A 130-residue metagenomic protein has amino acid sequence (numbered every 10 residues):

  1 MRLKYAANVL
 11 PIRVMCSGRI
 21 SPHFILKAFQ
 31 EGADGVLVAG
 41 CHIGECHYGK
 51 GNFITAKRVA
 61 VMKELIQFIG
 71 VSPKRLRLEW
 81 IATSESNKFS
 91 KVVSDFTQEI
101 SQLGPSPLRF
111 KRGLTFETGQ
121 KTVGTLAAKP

Functional and structural regions predicted by a protein language model:
M1-P130: Iron-sulfur-associated redox domains of electron-transfer enzymes in respiratory and anaerobic energy metabolism
